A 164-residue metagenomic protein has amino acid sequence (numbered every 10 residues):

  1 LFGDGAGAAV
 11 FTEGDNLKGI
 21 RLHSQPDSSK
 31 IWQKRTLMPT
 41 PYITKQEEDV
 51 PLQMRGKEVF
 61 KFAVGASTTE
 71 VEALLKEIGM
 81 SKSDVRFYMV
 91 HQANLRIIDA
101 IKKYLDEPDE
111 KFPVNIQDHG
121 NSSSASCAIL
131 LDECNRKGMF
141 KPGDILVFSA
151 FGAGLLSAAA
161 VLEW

Functional and structural regions predicted by a protein language model:
L1, L17-L22, L37, L52-M54 (+7 more regions): Generic detector of leucine side chains in alpha-helical contexts
L1-K61, G65, T69, F151 (+1 more regions): Condensing-enzyme catalytic core mediating Claisen C-C bond formation in acyl metabolism
D4, Q25-D27, D84, D132 (+1 more regions): Acidic side chains
L37-R86, I97-L105, L130, C134 (+1 more regions): Conserved active-site "lid/cap" helical segment
T68, R86-W164: Claisen-condensing/thiolase-fold acyl-transfer catalytic domains that form or cleave C-C bonds in fatty acid
